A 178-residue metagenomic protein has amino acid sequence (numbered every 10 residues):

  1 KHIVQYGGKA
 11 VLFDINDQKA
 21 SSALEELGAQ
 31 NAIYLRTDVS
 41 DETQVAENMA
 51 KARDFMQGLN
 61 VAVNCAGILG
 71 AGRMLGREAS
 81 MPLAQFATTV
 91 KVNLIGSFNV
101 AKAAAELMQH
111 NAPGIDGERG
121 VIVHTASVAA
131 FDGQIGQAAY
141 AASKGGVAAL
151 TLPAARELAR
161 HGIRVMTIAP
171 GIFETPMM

Functional and structural regions predicted by a protein language model:
K1-V11: Canonical Rossmann dinucleotide-binding motif of NAD(H)/NADP(H)-dependent dehydrogenases/reductases, specifically
D17-Q18, R36-N48, L83: The beta1-alpha1 cofactor-binding region of Rossmann-like NAD(H)/NADP(H)-dependent oxidoreductases
I68, A79-N99, V123, V147: Catalytic Tyr-X3-Lys loop
L69-A87, E106, H110-D116, G136-A139: Conserved mid-core segment of classical short-chain dehydrogenase/reductases
A101, S143: Active-site helix of classical SDR
E106, R156-E157: Alpha-helical segment proximal to the catalytic Tyr-Lys
S127: Residue(s) in the substrate-gating loop at a strand-loop-helix junction that position the organic substrate next
D132-A141, L150-P153: Active-site loop-to-helix junction immediately N-terminal to the catalytic Tyr of the SDR YXXXK motif in Rossmann-fold
